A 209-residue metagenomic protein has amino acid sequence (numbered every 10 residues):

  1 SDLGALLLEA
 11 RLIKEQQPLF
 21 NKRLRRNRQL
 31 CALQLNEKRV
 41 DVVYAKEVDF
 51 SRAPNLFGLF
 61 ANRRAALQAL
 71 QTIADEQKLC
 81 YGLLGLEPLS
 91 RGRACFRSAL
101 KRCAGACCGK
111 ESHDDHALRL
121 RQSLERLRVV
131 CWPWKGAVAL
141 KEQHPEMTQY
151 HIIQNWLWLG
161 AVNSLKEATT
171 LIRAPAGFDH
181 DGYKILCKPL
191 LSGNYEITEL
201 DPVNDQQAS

Functional and structural regions predicted by a protein language model:
S1-S209: Acidic, glycine-enriched active-site microenvironments
